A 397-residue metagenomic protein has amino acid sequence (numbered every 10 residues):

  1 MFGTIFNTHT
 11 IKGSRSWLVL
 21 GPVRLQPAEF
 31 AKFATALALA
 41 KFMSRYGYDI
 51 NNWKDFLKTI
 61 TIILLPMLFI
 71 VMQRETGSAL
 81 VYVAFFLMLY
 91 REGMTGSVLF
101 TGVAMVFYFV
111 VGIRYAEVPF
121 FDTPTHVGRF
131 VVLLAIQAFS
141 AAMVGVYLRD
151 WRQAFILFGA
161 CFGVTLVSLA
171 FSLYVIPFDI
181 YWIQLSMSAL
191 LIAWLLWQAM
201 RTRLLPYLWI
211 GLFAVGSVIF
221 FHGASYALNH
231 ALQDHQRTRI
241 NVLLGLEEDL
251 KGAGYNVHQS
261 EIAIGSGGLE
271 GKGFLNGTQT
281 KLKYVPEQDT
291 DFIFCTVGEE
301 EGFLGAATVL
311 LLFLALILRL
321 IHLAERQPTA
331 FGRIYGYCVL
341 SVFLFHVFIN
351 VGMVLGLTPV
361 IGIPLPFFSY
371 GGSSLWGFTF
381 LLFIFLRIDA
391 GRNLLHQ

Functional and structural regions predicted by a protein language model:
M1-K251, C295-L355, F380, I384: Hydrophobic alpha-helical transmembrane segments of multi-pass inner membrane proteins, especially in bacterial systems
P22-A31, Q73-R74, G268, V360-T379: Glycine/serine-rich anion-binding loops at beta->alpha junctions that coordinate negatively charged ligand groups
E75-L80, G271-G277, Q288-T290, I361 (+2 more regions): Transmembrane helix boundary and interhelical junction motifs in multipass membrane proteins
A138-M143, G356-N393, Q397: Transmembrane alpha-helices of multi-pass inner-membrane enzymes
Q259-I262, L323: Residues within well-formed alpha-helices
E261-I264, G268-E301: Long extracytoplasmic/lumenal interhelical loops at the membrane interface of multi-pass membrane proteins
S266, A330-Y337, A390-L394: Membrane-interacting alpha-helical segments
